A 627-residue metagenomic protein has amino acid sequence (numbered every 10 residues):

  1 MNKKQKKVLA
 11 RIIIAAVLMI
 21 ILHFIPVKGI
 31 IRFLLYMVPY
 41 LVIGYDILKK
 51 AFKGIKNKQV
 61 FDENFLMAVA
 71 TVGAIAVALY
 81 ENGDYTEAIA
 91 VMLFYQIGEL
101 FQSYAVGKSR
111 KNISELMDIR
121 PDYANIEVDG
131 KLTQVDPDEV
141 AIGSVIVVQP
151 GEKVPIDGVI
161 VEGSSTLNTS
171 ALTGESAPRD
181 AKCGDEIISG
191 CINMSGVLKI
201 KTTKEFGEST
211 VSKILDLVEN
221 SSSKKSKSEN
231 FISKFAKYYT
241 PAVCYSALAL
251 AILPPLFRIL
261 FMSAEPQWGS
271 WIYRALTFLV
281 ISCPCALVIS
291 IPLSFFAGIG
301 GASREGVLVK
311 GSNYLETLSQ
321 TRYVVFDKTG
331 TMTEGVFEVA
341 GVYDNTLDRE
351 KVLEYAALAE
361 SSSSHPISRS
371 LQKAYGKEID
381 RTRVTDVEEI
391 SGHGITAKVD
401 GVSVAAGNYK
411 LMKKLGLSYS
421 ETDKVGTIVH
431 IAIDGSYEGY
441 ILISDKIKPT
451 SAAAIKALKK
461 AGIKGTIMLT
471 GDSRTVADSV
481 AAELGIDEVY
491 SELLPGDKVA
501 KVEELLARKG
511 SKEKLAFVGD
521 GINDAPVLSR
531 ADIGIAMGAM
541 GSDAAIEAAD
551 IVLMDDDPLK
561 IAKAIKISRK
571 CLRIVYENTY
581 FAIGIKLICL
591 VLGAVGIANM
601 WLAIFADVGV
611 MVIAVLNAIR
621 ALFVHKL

Functional and structural regions predicted by a protein language model:
M1-I14, Y45-I75, L215-A249, T321 (+3 more regions): Soluble-to-membrane junctions at the N-terminal ends of transmembrane alpha-helices in multi-pass ion-transporting
N2-Y123, K225, K234, P241 (+1 more regions): Transmembrane helix-loop-helix hairpins at the membrane interface
G29-M37, V60-A68, E81-V91, F231 (+4 more regions): Membrane-water interface of transmembrane alpha-helices in multipass transporters/channels
E63-A70, L172, Y273, C283-A359 (+1 more regions): Conserved catalytic phosphorylation-site environment of P-type ATPases
F65, A90-P150, A181, G306-V309 (+5 more regions): Juxtamembrane coupling segments of multi-pass membrane pumps/enzymes
E115-E208, N313-A356, K398: Conserved cytosolic catalytic loops of P-type ATPases
V339-G465, R474, I486-V502: P-type ATPase nucleotide-binding
G401, T427, I433-E577, I585: Conserved ATP-binding TGD loop and adjacent catalytic N/P-domain core of P-type ATPases
